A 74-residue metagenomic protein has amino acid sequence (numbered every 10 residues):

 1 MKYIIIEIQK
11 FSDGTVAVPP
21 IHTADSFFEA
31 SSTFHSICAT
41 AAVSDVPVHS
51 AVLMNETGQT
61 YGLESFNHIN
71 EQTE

Functional and structural regions predicted by a protein language model:
M1-K2, S26, Q72: Short N-terminal helix-initiation segments at or just after the protein's N-terminus
M1-P20, P47: Short aromatic-glycine-(Arg/Gly/Cys) micro-motifs in beta-strand/loop hairpins
K10-D13, E29, G58: Generic "edge-of-domain/loop-turn" microfeature
T15, A24-S50: A short, charged, amphipathic alpha-helix used as a generic interaction element across diverse proteins
P19-T23, L63: Residue-level detector of high-confidence beta-strand sites
A39-E74: Short, mixed-charge low-complexity intrinsically disordered segments
